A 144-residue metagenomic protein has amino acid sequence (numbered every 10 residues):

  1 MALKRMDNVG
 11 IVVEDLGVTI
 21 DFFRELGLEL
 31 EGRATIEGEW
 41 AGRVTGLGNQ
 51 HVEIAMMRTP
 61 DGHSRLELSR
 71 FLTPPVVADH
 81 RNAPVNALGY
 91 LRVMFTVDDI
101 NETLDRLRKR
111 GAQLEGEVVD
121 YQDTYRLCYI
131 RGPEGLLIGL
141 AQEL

Functional and structural regions predicted by a protein language model:
M1-I20, E29-G32, Y90-F95, L144: N-terminal beta-strand motif that seeds the catalytic metal site of vicinal oxygen chelate
A2, R33-T35, E53-M56, S64-L66 (+2 more regions): Vicinal oxygen chelate
R5, Q50-H51, G89, T124: Exposed loop/turn and edge beta-strand positions of beta-sandwich/beta-sheet ligand-binding modules
V12-H63, K109, C128: Core segments of cupin and vicinal oxygen chelate
T35-I36, F71-T73: Histidine- and/or cysteine-centered catalytic micro-motif in compact active-site loops
G38-R43, P75-R81: A short, acidic/glycine-rich surface segment
H63, L72-P75: Active-site/binding-pocket entry motifs
A83-A87: Non-DNA-binding regulatory cores of transcription-related proteins, predominantly C-terminal effector-binding
